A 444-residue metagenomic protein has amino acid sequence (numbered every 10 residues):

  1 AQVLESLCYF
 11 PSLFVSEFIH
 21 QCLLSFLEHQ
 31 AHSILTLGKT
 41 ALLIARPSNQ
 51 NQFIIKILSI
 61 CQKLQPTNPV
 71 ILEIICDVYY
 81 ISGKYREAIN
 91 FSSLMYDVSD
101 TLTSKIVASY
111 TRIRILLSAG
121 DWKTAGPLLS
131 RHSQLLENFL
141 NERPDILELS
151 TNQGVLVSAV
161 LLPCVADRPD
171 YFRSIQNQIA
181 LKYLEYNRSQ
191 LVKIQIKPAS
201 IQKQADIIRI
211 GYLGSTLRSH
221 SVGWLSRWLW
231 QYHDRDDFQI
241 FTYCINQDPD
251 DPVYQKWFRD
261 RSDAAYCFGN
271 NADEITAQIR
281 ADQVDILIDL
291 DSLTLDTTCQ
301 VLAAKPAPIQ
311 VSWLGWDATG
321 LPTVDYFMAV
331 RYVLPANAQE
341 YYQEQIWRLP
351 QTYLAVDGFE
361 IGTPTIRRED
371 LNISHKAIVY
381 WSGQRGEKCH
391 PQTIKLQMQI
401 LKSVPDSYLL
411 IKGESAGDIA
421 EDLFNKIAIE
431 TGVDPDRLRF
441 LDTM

Functional and structural regions predicted by a protein language model:
A1-I309, W313-I373, T431-G432: Alpha-helical solenoid repeat scaffolds of the TPR/TPR-like class and their adjacent stem/linker regions that mediate
R218-Y232, D236-D237, L354-M444: Conserved catalytic-core segment of nucleotide-activated headgroup transferases in glycan assembly
